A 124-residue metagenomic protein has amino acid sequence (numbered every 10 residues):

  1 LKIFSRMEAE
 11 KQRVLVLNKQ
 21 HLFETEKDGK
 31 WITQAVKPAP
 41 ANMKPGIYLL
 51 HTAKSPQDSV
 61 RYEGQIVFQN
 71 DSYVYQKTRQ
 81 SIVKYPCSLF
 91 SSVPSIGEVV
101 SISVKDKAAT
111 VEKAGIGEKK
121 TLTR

Functional and structural regions predicted by a protein language model:
L1-R124: Extended intrinsically disordered terminal tails
